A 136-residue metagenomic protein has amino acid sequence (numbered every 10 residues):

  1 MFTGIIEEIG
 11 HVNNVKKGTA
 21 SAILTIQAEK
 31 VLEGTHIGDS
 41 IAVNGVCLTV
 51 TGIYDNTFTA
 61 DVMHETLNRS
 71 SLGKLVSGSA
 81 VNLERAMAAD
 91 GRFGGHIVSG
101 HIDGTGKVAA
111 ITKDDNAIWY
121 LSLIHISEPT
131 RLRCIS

Functional and structural regions predicted by a protein language model:
M1-S127, R131: Conserved loop->alpha-helix
